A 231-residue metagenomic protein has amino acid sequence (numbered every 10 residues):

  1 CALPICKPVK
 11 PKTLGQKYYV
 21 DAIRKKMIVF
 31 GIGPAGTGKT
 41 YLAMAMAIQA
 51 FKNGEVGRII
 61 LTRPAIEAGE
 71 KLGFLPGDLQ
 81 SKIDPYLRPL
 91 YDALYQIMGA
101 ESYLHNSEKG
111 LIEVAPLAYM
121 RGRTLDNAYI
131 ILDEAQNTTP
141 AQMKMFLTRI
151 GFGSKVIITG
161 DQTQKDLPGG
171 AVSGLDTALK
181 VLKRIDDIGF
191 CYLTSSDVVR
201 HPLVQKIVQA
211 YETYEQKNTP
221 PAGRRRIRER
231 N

Functional and structural regions predicted by a protein language model:
C1-L3: Short, small-residue-biased leader/transition segments that mark boundaries at the very start of proteins
I5-L14, Y18-L132, Q136-R230: Conserved helicase motor core of SF1/SF2 NTP-dependent helicases
